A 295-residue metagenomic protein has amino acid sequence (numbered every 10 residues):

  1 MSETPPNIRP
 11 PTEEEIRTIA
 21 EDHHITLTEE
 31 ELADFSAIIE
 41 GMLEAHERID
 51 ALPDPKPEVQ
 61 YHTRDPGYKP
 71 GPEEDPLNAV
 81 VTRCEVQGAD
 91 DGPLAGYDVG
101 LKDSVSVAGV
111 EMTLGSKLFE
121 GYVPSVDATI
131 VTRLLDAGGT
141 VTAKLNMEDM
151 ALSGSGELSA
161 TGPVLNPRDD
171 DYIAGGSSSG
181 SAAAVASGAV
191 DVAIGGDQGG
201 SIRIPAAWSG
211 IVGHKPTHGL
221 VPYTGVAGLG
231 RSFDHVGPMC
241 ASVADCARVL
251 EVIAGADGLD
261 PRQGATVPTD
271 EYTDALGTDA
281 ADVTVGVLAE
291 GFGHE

Functional and structural regions predicted by a protein language model:
S2-P11: Short, charge-enriched, intrinsically disordered boundary segments that mark the beginning of a structured element
P10-E13, T26: Eukaryote-biased intrinsically disordered, low-complexity acidic regions enriched in Ser/Thr/Pro
R17-A20, L135, A182-A186, K215 (+1 more regions): Predominant activation on well-ordered alpha-helical scaffold segments within soluble catalytic domains
H23: The catalytic Nudix box helix
T26-Q198, A281: Gly/Ser-rich catalytic/binding loops embedded in alpha/beta enzyme cores
Q87, K215-E295: A short helix-breaking turn/cap at a secondary-structure junction
E111-M112, L152-G156, S187, R203-W208 (+3 more regions): Short acidic, glycine/serine/threonine-rich loops at helix termini
Q198-T224: Glycine/threonine-rich beta-strand-loop-alpha-helix active-site module that forms ligand/phosphate-binding
